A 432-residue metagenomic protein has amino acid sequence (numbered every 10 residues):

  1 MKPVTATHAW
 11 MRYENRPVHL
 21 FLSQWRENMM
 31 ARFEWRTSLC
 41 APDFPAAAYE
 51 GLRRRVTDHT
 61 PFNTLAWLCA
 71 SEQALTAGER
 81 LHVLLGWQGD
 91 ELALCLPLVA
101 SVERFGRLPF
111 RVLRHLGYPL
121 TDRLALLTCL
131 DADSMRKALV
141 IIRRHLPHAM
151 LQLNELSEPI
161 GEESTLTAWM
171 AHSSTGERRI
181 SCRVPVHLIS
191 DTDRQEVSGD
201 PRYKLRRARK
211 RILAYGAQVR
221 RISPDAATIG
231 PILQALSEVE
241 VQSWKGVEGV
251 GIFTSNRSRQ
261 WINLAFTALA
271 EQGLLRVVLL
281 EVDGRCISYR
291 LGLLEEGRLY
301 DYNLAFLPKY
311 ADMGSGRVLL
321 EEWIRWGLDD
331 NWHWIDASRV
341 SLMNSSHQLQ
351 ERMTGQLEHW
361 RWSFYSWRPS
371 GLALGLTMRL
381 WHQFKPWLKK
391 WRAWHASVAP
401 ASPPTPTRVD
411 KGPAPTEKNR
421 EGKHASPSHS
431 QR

Functional and structural regions predicted by a protein language model:
K2-W25, D133-R221: Acyl-donor-binding surface of acyltransferase catalytic domains
P3-A6, V18, N28-M29, P42 (+6 more regions): Intrinsically disordered, low-complexity regions enriched in Ser/Pro/Gly/Gln/His and often acidic
W10, N15, F21, W25-N28 (+5 more regions): Active-site/acyl-donor-binding loops of N-acyltransferases
F33-G89, A93-V112, L156-G161, T175-E177 (+2 more regions): A conserved beta-strand-loop-helix scaffold within acyl/acetyltransferase catalytic domains
V56, I142, L236-S243, L269 (+3 more regions): Alpha-helix boundary/capping residues
L81, E103-E177, L293-R361: Acyl-donor binding region in acyl/amide transferases
T128-L130, P224, S366: Short beta-strand-to-loop capping motifs
